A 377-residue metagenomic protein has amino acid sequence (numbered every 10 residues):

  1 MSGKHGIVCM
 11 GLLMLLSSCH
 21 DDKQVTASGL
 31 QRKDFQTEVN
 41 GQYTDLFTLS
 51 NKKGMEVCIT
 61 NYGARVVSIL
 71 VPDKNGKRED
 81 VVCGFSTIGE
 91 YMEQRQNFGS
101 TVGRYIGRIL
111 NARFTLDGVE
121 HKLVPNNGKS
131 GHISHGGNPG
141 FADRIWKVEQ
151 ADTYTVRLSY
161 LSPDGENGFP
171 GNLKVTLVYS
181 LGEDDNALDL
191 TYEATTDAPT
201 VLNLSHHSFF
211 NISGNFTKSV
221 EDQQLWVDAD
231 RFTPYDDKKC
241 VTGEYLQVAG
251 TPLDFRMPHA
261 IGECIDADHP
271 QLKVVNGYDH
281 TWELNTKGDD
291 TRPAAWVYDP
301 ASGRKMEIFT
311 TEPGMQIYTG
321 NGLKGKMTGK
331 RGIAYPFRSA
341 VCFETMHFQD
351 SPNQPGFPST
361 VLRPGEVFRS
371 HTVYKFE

Functional and structural regions predicted by a protein language model:
M1-I7: Bacterial N-terminal signal peptides that target proteins for export
V8-L13: Hydrophobic helical h-region of N-terminal Sec-dependent signal peptides in bacterial secretory/periplasmic proteins
L16-S18: C-terminal motif of bacterial Sec signal peptides marking the signal peptidase cleavage site
H20-M55, N61-E377: An exposed, glycine/acidic-rich loop-and-rim segment of catalytic or binding clefts
